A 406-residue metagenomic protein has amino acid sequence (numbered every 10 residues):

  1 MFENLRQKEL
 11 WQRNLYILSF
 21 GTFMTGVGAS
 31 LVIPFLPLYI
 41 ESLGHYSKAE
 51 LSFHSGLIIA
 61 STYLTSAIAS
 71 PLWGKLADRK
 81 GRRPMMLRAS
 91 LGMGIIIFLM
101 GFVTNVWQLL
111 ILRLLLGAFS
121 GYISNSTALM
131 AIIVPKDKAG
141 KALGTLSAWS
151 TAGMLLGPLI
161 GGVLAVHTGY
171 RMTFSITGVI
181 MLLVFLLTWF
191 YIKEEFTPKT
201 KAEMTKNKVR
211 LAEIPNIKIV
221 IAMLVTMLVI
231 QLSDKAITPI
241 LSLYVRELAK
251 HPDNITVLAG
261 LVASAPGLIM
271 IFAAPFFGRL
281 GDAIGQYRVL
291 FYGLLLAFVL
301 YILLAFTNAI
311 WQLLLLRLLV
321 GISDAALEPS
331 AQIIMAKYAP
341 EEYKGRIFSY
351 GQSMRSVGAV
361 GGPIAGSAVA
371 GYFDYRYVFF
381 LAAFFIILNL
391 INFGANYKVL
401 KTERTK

Functional and structural regions predicted by a protein language model:
M1-Q12, K193-M223, K406: Juxtamembrane intracellular "pre-TM" segments in multi-pass secondary transporters
L10-L38, S42, I217-A236, L318: Pair of pore-lining "gating" transmembrane helices in MFS-fold secondary transporters
F35-S52, I240-V257: Short amphipathic helix-loop junctions that connect adjacent transmembrane helices in Major Facilitator Superfamily/SLC
Y63-P71, G121, M154-L155, G267-P275 (+1 more regions): Residue-level signature of mid-helix packing/kink "hotspots" within the transmembrane helices of 12-pass Major
A67-T104, G281-Y287: Conserved MFS/SLC helix-loop-helix module at the cytosolic interface between two early adjacent transmembrane helices
I96, W107-L115, L300, W311-L319: Paired small-residue
L112-T151, I333-I334, Y338: Cytoplasmic helix-loop-helix junction between adjacent transmembrane helices in 12-TM secondary transporters
T173-W189, V378-A395: Symmetry-related core transmembrane helices of the 12-TM Major Facilitator Superfamily/SLC fold
